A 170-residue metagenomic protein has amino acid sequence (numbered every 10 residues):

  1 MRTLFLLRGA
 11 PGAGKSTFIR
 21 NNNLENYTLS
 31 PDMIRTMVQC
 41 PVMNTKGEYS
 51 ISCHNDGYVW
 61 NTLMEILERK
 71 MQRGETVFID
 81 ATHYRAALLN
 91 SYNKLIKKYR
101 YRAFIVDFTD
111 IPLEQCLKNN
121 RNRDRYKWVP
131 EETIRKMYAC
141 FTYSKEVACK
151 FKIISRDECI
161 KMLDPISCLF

Functional and structural regions predicted by a protein language model:
R2-R8, A13-S16, N21, E25-Y27 (+1 more regions): Conserved GTP-binding G-domain of TRAFAC-class P-loop NTPases and closely related GTPase folds
S16-E75, Q115-L117: Conserved substrate/cofactor phosphate-moiety recognition/catalytic segment in nucleotide-dependent phosphotransferases
N23-L24, Q72, K98-R100, A148: Short, well-ordered coil/turn elements that cap or connect secondary structure elements
M37, P41-V42, M71, H83-Y126 (+2 more regions): ATP-dependent NMP and nucleoside kinases share a basic, alpha-helical "lid"
C53-M64, A86, E131-Y138: Amphipathic alpha-helical transducer elements in NTP-driven molecular machines
